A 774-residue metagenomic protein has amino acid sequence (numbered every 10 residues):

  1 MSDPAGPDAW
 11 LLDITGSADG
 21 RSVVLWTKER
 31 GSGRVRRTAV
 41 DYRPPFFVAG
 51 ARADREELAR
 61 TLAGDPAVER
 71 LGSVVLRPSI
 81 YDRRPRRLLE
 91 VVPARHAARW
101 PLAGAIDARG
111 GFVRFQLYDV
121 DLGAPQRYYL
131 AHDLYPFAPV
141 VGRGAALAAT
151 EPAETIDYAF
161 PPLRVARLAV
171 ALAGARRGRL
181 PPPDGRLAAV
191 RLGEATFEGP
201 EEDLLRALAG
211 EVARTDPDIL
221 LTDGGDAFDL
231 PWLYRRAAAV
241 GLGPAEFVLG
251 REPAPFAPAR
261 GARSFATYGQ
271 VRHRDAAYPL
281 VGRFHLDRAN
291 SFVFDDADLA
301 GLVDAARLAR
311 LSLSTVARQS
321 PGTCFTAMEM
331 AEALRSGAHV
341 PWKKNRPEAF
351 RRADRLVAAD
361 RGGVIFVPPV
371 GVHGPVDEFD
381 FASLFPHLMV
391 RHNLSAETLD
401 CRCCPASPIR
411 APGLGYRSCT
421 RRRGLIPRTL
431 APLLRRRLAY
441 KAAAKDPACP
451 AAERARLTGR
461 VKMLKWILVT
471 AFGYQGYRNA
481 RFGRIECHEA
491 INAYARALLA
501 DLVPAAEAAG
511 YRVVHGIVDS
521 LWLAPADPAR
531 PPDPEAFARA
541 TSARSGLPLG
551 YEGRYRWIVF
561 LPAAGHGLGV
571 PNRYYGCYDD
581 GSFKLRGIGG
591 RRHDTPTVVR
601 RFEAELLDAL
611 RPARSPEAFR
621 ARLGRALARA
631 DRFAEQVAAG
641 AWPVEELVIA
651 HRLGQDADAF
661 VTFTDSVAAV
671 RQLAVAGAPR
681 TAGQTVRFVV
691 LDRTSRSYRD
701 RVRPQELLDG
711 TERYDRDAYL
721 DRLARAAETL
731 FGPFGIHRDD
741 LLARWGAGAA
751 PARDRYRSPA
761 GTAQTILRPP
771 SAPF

Functional and structural regions predicted by a protein language model:
S2-D216, A238, L242, A297-G362 (+6 more regions): DnaQ-like (DEDDh/DEDDy) 3′-5′ exonuclease domain used for proofreading and 3′-end trimming on nucleic acids
L25-T27, S314-C401, A452, R456 (+5 more regions): DNA-dependent DNA polymerase catalytic subunits
R177-R179, G224-R236, L388-M389, A524-D527 (+1 more regions): A short acidic (Asp/Glu
G185-A189, G193, I219-Q319, I467: Metal-dependent phosphoesterase core characteristic of DEDDh/y 3'-5' exonuclease domains
A189-G193, Y474-A493: Gly-rich Lys/Arg/Thr-decorated short loops/hinges at beta-loop-alpha junctions or inter-strand turns that position
D218-G225, V514-H515, W522: Short glycine-rich phosphate-binding loop at a beta-alpha junction
R436, T458-Q475: Short coil-to-beta-strand
